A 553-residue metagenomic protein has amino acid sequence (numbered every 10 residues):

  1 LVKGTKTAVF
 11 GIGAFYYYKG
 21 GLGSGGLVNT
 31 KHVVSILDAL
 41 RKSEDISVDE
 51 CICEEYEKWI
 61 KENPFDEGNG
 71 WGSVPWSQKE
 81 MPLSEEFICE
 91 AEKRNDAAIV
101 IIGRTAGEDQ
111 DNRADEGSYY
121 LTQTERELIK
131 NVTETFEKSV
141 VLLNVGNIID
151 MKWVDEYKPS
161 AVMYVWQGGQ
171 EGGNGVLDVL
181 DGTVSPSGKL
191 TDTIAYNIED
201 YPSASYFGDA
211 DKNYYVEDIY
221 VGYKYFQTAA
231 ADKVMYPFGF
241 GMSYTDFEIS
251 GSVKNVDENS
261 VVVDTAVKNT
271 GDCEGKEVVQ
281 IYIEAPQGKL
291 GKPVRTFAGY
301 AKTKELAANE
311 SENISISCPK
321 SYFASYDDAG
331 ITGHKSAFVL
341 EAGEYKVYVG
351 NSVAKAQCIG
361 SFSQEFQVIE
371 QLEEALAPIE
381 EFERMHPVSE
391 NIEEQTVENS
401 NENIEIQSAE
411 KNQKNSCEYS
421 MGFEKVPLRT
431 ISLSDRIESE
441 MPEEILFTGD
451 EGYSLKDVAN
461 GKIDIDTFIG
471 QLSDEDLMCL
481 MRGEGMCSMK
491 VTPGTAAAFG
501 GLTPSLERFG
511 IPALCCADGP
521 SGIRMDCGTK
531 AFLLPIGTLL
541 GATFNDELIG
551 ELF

Functional and structural regions predicted by a protein language model:
L1-F553: C-terminal non-catalytic regions of proteins with extracellular/luminal or membrane-system context
